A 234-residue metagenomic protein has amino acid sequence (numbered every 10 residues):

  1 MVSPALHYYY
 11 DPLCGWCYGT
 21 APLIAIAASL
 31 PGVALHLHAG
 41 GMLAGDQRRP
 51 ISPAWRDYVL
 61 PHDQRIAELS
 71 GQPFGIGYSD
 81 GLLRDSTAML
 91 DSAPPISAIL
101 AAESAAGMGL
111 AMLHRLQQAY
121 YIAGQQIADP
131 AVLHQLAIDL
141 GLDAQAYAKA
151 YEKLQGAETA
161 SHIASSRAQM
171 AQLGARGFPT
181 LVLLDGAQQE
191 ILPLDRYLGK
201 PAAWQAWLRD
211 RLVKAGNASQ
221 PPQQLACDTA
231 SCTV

Functional and structural regions predicted by a protein language model:
V2-H7: Extreme N-terminal starter segment of soluble prokaryotic enzymes
Y10-L13: Short pre-active-site segment immediately N-terminal to redox-active cysteine/selenocysteine motifs in thiol-based
W16, W55, W204-W207: A residue-identity detector for tryptophan
Y18-Y121, C227, C232: Structural alpha/beta surface segment adjacent to cysteine/selenocysteine redox centers across thiol/disulfide enzymes
A21-A28, V33, Q118-V234: C-terminal cap of thioredoxin/glutaredoxin-like
